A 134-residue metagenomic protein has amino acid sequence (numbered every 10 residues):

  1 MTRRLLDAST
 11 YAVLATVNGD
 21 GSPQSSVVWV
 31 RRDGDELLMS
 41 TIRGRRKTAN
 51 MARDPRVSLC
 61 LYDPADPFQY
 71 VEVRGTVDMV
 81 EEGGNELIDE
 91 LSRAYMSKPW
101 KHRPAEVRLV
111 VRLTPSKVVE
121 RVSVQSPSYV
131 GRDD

Functional and structural regions predicted by a protein language model:
M1-Y11, P127-D134: Extreme N-terminal tail/first-helix region
T2, T10, D35, Q69 (+1 more regions): A generic secondary-structure signal marking the coil-to-beta-strand transition
L5-L6, M51, L91, L113: A generic structural signal for nonpolar/aromatic side chains embedded in well-ordered alpha-helices
S9-R43, M51, V57-L61, Y70-E72: Short beta-strand segments
I42, D63-P64, P115-S116: Short secondary-structure boundary segments
N50, D54, V124-Q125: Residue-level signal for well-ordered alpha-helical positions
F68-D134: Charged, gly/pro-rich active-site loop segments
